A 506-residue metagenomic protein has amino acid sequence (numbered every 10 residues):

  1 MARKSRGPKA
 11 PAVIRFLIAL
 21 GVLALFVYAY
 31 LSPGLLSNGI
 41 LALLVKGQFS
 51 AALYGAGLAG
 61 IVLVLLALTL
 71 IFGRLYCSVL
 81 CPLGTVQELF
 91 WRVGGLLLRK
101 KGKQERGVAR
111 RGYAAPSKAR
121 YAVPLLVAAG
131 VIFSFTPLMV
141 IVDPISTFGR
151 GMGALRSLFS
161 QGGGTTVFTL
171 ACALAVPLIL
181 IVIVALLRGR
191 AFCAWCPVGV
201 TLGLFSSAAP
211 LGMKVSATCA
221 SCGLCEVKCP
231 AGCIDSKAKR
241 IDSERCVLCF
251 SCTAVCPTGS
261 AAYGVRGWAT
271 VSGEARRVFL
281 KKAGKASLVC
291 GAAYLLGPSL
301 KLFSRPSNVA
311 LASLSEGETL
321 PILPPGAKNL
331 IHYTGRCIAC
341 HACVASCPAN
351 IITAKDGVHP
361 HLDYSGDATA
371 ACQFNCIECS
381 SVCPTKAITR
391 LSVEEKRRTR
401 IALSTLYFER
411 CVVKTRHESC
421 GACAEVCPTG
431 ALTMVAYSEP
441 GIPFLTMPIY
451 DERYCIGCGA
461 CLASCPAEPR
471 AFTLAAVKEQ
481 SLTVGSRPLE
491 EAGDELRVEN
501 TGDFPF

Functional and structural regions predicted by a protein language model:
M1-K239, E244-R245, F250-F506: Non-ligating segments of multi-cofactor redox enzymes
